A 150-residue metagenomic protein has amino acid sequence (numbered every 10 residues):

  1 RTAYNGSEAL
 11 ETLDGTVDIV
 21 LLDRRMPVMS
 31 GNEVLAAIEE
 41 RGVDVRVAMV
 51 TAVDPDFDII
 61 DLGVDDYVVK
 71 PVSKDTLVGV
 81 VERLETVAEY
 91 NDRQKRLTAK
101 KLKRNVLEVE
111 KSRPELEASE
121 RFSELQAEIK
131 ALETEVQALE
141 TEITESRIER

Functional and structural regions predicted by a protein language model:
T2-E11, G31-E33: Helix N-cap/capping motif at the beta->alpha junctions
G15-L21: Active-site beta3 strand of CheY-like receiver
L22-R24, S30, T51: Active-site residues of response regulator receiver
P27-V28, R41: The feature encodes the CheY-like receiver
V53-D66: Alpha4 helix (beta4-alpha4-beta5 surface) of REC/receiver domains from two-component response regulators
K70, K74: A Lys-centered signature of the CheY-like receiver
L77-N91: Receiver (REC) domain switch/output surface
Y90-R150: C-terminal output/effector regions of signal-responsive regulators
